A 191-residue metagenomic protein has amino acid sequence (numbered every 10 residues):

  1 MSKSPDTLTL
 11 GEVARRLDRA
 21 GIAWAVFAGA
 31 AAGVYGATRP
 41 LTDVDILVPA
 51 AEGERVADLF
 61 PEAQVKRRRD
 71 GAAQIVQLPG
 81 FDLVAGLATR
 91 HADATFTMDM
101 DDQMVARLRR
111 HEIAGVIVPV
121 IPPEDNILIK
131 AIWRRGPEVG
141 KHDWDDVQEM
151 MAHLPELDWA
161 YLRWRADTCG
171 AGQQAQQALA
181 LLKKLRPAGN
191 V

Functional and structural regions predicted by a protein language model:
M1-V191: Compositionally biased terminal segments of proteins
